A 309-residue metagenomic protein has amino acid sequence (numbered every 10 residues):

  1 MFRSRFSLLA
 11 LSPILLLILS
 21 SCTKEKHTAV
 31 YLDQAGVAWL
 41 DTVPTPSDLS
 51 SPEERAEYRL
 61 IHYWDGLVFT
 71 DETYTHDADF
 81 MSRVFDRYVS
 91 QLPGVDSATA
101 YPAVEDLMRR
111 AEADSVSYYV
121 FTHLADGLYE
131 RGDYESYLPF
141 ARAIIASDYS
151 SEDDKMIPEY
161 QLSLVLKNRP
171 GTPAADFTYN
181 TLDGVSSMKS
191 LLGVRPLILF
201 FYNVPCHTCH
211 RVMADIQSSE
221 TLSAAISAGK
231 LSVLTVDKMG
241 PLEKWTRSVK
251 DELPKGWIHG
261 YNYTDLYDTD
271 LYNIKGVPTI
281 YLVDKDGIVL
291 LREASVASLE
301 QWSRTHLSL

Functional and structural regions predicted by a protein language model:
M1-L11: Bacterial N-terminal signal peptides that target proteins for export
I18-S21: C-terminal motif of bacterial Sec signal peptides marking the signal peptidase cleavage site
T23-L182: Oxidative protein folding and maturation machinery
S186-S187, L290: Generic structural signal for well-ordered beta-strand positions
S187-I216, L234: Short active-site neighborhood of thiol/selenol oxidoreductases, capturing the structured segment around
V212-K250, L266-D268: Structural microenvironment flanking redox-active thiols in thiol-disulfide oxidoreductases
T246-Y281, K285: Short, internal strand/loop/helix patches that form the active-site neighborhood or redox-interaction surface
G276-V277, K285-L309: Non-catalytic, surface beta->alpha helical segment in thiol-disulfide oxidoreductase systems
